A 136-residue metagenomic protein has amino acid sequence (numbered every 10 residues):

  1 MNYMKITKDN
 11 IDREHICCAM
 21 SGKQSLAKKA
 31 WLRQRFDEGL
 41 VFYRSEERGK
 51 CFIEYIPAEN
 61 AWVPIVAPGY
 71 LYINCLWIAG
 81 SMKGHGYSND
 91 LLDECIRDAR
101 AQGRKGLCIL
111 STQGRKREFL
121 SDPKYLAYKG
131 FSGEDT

Functional and structural regions predicted by a protein language model:
M1-R48: Short amphipathic alpha-helix that is part of the acyltransferase structural core
R44, R48-N60, Y72, W77: Conserved beta-strand in the GNAT
N60-I73, K83, G103: A conserved beta-turn-beta hairpin within the catalytic core of GNAT-like acetyltransferases that forms part
I78, G84-A99: Conserved acetyl-CoA-binding loop-helix of GNAT-fold acetyltransferases
A99-R115: Conserved GNAT acetyl-CoA-binding A-motif
L110, A127-T136: Conserved catalytic-core motifs of GNAT/GCN5-like acyltransferases
E118-F119: Short, solvent-exposed loop/turn segments at conserved positions within beta-propeller repeat blades
P123-K124: Short, hydrophobic-biased segments on the C-terminal half of alpha helices that form "recognition helices"
